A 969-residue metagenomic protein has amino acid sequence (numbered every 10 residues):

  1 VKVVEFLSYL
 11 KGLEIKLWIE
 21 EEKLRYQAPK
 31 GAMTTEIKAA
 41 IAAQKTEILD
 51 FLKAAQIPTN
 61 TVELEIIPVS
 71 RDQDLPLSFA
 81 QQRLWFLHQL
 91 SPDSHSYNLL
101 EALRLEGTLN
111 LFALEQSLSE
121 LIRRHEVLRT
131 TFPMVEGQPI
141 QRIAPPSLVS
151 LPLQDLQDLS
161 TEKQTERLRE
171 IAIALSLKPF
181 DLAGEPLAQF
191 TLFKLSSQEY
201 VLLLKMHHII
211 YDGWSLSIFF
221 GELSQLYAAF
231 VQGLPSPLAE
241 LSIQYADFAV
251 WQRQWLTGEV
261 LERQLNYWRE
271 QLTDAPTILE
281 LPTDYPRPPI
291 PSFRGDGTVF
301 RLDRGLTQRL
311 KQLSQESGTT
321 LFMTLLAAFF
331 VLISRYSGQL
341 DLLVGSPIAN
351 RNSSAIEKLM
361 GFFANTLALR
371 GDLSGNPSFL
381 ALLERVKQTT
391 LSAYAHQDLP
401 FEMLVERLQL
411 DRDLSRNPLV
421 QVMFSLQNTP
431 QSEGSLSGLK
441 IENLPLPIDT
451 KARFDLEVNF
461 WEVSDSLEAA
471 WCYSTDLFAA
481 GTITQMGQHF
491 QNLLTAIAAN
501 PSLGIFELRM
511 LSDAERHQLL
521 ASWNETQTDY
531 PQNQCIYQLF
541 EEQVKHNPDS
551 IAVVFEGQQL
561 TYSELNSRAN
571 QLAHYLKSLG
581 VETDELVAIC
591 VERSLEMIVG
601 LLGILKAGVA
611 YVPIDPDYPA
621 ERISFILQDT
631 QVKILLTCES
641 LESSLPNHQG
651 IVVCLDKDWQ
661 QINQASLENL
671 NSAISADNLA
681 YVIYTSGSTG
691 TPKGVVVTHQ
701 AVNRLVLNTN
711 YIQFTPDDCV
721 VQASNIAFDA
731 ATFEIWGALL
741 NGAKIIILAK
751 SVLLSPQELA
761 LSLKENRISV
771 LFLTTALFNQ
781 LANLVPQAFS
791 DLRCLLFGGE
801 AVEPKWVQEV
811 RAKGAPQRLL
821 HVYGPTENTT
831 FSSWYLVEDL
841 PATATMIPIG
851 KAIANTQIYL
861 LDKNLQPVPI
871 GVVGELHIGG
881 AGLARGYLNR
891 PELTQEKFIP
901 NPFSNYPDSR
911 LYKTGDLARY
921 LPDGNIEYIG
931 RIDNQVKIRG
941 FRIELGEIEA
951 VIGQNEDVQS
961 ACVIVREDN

Functional and structural regions predicted by a protein language model:
V1-V4, G107-R123, R142-G184, L265 (+8 more regions): A short, small/polar-residue-rich loop/turn motif at beta-strand boundaries within alpha/beta enzyme cores
W18, D50-K53, E63-S147, L159-W255 (+11 more regions): Acyl-group handoff/entry surfaces in thioester-processing enzymes
W18, H95-L100, L128-E136, L177-F193 (+20 more regions): Flexible, Gly/Pro-enriched loop and linker segments at secondary-structure and domain junctions
L64, R71-L90, N110, E162-I171 (+21 more regions): AMP-binding/adenylate-forming domain of the ANL superfamily
R71, S91-N98, E115, E126-V127 (+25 more regions): His-Asp-centered acyl/peptidyl-transfer active-site segments
P400-E402, S425, E468, A480 (+7 more regions): AMP-dependent adenylate-forming
K693-V721, D729-S769, Y835: Conserved AMP-binding/adenylation subdomain of ANL enzymes
L740-K744, I768-F772, F778, A782-P848 (+1 more regions): Gly/Ser/Thr-rich phosphate-binding loop
